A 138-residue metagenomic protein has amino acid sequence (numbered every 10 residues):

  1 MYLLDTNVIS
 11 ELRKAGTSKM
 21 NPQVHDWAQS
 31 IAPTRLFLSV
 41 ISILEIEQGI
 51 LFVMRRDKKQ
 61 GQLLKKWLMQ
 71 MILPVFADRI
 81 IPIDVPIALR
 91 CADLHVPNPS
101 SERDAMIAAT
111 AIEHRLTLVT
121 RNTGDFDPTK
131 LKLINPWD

Functional and structural regions predicted by a protein language model:
M1, A108, I112-D138: Acidic, PIN/NYN-like endoribonuclease modules and their adjacent C-terminal/linker elements
M1-L38, F52-M69, D138: Short, well-structured N-terminal submotif of metal-dependent ribonuclease cores
L4-N7, L38-S39, P99-S101, N122-T123: Histidine- and aromatic-rich ligand-binding microenvironments
R13-G16, I50, H95, K130: Short, flexible helix/strand-to-coil boundary loops that buttress conserved ligand/catalytic motifs in alpha/beta
D26-Q29, M71-I72, I80, A108 (+1 more regions): Short secondary-structure boundary/capping segments
Q48-M54, Q62, L73-V119: Active-site neighborhoods of divalent-metal-dependent phosphate/nucleic-acid chemistry enzymes
